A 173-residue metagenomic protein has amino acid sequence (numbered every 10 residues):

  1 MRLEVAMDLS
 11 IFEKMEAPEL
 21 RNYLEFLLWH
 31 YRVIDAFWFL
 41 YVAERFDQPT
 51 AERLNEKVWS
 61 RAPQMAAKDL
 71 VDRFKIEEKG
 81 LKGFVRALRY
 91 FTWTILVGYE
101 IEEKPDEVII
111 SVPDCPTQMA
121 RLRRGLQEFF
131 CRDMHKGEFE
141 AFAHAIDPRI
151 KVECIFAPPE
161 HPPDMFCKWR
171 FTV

Functional and structural regions predicted by a protein language model:
M1-I109, P116-M134, H144-K168, V173: N-terminal accessory segment detector
H135-F139: Long, well-ordered alpha-helical scaffolding segments within enzyme catalytic domains, especially pronounced
